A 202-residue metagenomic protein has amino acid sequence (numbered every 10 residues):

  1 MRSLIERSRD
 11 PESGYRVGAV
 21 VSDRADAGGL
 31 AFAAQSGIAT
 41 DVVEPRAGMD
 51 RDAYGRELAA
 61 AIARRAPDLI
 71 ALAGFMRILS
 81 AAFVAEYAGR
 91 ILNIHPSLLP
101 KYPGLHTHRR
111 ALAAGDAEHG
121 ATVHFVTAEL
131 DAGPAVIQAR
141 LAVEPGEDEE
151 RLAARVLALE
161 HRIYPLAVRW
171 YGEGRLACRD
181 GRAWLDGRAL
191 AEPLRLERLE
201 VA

Functional and structural regions predicted by a protein language model:
M1-G28, F32: N-terminal Rossmann-like dinucleotide-binding module
R7, D23, A73-D186: Donor/substrate-binding cores of folate-linked one-carbon enzymes
D10-E12, H106, D180-A202: Internal anion-binding site segments
S22-R24, R46-A47, R51, G55 (+1 more regions): N-terminal glycine-rich "phosphate-gripper" loop used for MgATP/nucleotide binding and carboxylate activation
S36-I38, Y87: Short, structured coil segments at secondary-structure junctions
A39, D68, A117: Residue-level detector of anion-binding/catalytic polar loops
D41-R46, I94: Short beta->alpha connector loops at strand-helix junctions that form conserved, small/polar/Pro-enriched
